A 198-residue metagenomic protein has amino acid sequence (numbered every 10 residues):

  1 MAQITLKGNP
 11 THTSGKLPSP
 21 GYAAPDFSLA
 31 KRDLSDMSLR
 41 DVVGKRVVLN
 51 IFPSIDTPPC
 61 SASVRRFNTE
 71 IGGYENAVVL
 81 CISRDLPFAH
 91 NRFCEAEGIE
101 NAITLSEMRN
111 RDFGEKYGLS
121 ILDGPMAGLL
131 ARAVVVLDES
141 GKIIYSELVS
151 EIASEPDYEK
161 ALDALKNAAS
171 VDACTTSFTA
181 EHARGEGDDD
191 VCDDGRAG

Functional and structural regions predicted by a protein language model:
M1-G198: Chalcogenol-based redox active-site neighborhoods
